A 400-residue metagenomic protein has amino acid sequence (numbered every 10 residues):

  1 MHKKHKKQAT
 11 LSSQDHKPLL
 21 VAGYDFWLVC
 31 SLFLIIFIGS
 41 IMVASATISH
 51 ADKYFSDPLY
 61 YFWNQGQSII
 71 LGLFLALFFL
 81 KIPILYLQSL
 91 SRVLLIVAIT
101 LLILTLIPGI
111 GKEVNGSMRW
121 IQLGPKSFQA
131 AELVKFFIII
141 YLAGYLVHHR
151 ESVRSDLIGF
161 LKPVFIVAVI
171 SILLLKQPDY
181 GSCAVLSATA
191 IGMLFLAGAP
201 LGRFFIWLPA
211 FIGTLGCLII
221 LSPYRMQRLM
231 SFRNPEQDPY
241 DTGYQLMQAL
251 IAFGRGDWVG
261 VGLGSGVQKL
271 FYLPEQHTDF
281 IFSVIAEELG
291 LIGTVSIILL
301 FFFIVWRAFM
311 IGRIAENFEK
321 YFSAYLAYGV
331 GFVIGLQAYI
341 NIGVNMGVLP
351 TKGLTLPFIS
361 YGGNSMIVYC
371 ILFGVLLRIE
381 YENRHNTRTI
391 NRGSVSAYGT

Functional and structural regions predicted by a protein language model:
M1-H16, L20, Q337-T400: A juxtamembrane structural motif centered on a specific transmembrane helix
H16-L32: N-terminal membrane topogenic signal
S31-F37, I41-S45, Y54-Q245, S283-V344 (+2 more regions): Hydrophobic alpha-helical transmembrane segments of multi-pass inner membrane proteins, especially in bacterial systems
L104-L106, S171-Q177, G254-V259, I340 (+2 more regions): Transmembrane alpha-helix interface/packing and boundary motifs in multi-pass membrane proteins, characterized by
G124-V134, K176-P178, D257-V261, L354-V368: Glycine/serine-rich anion-binding loops at beta->alpha junctions that coordinate negatively charged ligand groups
D179-A184, V261-G266, Q276-T278, K352 (+1 more regions): Transmembrane helix boundary and interhelical junction motifs in multipass membrane proteins
S231, P235-T278, I292-G293: TM-adjacent membrane-interface loops and short helices in multi-pass inner/ER membrane proteins
V261-G262, I292-I297, I367, I379: Extended hydrophobic-aromatic, low-complexity segments
